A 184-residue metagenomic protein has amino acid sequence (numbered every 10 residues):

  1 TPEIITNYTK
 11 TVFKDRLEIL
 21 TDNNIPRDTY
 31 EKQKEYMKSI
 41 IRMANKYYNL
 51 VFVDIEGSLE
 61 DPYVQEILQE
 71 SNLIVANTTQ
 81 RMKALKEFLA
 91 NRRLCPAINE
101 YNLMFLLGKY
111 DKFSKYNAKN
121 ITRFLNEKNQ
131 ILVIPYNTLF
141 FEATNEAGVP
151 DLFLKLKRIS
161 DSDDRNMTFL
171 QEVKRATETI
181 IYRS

Functional and structural regions predicted by a protein language model:
T1-K46: P-loop/Walker-type NTP enzyme "switch/lid" segment
T21-D22, F52-D54, I74-T79, L103-K109 (+1 more regions): Conserved beta-strand segments of the P-loop GTPase G domain that flank and frequently precede/overlap
E31-M37, L89-F113: P-loop/Walker A phosphate-binding loop and immediately adjacent motor/lid segment at beta-alpha junctions
Y47-S58: Glycine-rich phosphate-binding loop used to anchor ATP phosphates in small-molecule kinases, encompassing both
Y48, E70-N72, K128: Short, well-ordered alpha-helix to beta-strand connector turns
D61-R81: Inter-motif core of Ras-like GTPase G domains
K109-S114, K119-I159: Beta-strand-loop-alpha "switch" segments that mediate conformational coupling across diverse proteins
E146-S184: NTP-binding/hydrolysis catalytic cores, primarily Walker-type P-loop NTPases
